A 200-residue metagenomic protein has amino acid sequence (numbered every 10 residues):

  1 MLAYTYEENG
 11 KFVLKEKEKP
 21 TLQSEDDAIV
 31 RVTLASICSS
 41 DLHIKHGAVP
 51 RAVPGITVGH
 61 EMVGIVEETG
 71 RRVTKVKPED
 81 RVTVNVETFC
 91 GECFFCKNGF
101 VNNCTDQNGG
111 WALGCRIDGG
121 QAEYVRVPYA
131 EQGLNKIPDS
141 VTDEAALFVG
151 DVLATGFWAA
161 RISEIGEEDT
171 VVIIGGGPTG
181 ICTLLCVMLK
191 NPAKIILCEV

Functional and structural regions predicted by a protein language model:
L2, D27-I29, T170, K194: Residues that mark the start of a beta-strand
E7, K19-P20, V53-G59, L113-D118 (+1 more regions): Short Gly/Pro-enriched turn/cap motifs at secondary-structure boundaries
K17, D41, G64-V66, E79 (+5 more regions): Buried hydrophobic positions in well-ordered alpha/beta secondary-structure cores of metabolic enzymes
P20-A35, A48-K97, P138-S140: Glycine-rich beta-strand-centered segment in the early N-terminal region that forms part of a ligand/cofactor-binding
C38, R72, T179: Conserved Rossmann-like nucleotide-cofactor binding loop
C38, V86-N135, D139: Cysteine-cluster motifs in flexible loop/terminal segments that predominantly coordinate metals
S40-H46: Cytochrome P450 core scaffold surrounding the K-helix E-X-X-R motif and the conserved "meander" helix-loop region
D139-V200: Mid-domain Rossmann-like dinucleotide-binding core that forms the NAD(H)/NADP(H) cofactor-binding site
